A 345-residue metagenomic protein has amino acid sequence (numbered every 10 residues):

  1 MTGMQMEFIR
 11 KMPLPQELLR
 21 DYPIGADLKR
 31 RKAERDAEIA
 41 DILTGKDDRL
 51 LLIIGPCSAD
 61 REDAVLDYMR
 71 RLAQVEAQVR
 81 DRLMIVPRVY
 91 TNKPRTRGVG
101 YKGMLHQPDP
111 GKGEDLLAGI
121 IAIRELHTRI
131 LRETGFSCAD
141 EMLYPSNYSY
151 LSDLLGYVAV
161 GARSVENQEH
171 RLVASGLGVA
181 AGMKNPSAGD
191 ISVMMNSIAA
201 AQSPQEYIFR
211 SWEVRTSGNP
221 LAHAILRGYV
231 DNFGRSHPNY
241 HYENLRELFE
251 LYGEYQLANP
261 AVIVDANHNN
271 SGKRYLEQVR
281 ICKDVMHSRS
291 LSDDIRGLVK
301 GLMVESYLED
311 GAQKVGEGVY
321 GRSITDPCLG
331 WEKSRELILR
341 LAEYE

Functional and structural regions predicted by a protein language model:
T2, R10, R82-E247, H268-K273 (+4 more regions): Active-site-facing alpha/beta catalytic cores
T2-T44: N- or domain-start disorder-to-order transition segments that initiate the globular core
K29-K32, D60, E133: Long, contiguous binding/interaction regions
L43-K46, A73-R80, R129-E133, T216 (+2 more regions): Acidic (Asp/Glu)-rich catalytic clusters
L51-A64, D326: Conserved phosphate/anionic-ligand binding catalytic regions in large, soluble enzymes, centered on
G55, V264, G330: Conserved, mostly hydrophobic/aromatic
E62-Q74, R97-L105: Glycine-rich loop at the start of a catalytic domain that most often binds anionic cofactors/ligands
Y307-E345: Internal helix-turn-beta structural module
